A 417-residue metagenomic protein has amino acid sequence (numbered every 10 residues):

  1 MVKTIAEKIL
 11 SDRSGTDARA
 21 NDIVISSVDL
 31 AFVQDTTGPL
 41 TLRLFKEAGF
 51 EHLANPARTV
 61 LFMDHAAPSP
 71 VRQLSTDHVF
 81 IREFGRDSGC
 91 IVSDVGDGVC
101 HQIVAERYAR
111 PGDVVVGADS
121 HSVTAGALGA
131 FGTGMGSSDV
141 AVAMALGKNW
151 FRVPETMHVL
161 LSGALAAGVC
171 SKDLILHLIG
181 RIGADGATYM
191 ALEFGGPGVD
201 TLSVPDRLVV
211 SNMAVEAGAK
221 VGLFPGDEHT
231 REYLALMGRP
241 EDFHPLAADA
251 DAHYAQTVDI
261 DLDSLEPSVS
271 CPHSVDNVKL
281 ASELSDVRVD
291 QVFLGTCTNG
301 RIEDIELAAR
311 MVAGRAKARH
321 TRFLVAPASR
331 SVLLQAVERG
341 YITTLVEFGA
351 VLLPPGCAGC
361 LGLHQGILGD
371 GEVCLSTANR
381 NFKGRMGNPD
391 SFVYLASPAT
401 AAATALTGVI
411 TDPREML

Functional and structural regions predicted by a protein language model:
M1-L417: Fe-S-dependent hydro-lyases/dehydratases of central metabolism
